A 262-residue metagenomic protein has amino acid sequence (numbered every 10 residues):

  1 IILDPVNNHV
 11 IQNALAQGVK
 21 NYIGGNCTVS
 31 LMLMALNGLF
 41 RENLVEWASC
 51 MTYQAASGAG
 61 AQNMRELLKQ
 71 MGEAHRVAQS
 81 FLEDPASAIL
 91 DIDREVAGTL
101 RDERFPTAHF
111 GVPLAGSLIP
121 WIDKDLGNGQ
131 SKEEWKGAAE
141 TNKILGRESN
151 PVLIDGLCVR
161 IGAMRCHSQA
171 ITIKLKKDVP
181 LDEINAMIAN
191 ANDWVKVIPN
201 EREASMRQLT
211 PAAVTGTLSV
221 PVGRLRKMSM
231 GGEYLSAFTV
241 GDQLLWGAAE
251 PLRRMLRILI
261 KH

Functional and structural regions predicted by a protein language model:
I1-H109, S149-L153, V220-P221, L225-M230 (+2 more regions): N-terminal Rossmann-like NAD(P) cofactor-binding subdomain of oxidoreductases, focused on the glycine-rich
A16-G24, G116-G129, L235-T239: Helix-loop-beta segment of a Rossmann-like dinucleotide-binding subdomain
K20-M32, G129-A139, G247-P251: A glycine-rich, Thr/Ser-enriched phosphate-binding loop motif common to dinucleotide/cofactor-binding enzymes
G24-C27, F110, G129, E133 (+4 more regions): Catalytic cores of large soluble enzymes that bind and process phosphate-bearing ligands
C27-T28, T52-A59, P106, L114 (+3 more regions): Glycine-rich beta-alpha junction loops
A35, L114, E133, G137-T141 (+3 more regions): General structural feature for long, well-ordered alpha-helical segments within catalytic domains of soluble enzymes
V96-R160: Oxyanion-binding "anion nests"
S149-H262: C-terminal active-site/capping subdomain that shapes the small-molecule cofactor and substrate pocket of enzyme
